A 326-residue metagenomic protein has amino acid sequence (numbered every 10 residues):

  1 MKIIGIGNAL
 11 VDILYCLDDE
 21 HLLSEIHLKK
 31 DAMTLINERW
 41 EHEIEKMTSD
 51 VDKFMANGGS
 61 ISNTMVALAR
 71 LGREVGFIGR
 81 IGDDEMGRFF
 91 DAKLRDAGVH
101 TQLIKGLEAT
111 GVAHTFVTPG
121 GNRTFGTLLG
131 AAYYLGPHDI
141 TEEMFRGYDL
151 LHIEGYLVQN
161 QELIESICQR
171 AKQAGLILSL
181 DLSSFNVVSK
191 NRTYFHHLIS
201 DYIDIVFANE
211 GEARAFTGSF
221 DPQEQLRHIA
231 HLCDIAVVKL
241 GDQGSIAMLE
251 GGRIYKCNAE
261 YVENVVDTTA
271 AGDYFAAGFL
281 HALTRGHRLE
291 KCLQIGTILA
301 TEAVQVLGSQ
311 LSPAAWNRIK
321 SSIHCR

Functional and structural regions predicted by a protein language model:
M1-I78: Glycine-rich phosphate/adenosyl-contacting loop at the front of the ribokinase-like
I3-C16, I26-T34, S49-D50, T193 (+1 more regions): Conserved phosphate-binding/catalytic region of the ribokinase-like
A69, R95, K172-Q173, A230: Anion (oxyanion) recognition and catalysis
V75, T101, L178-S179, A236: Hydrophobic beta-strand scaffold residues
R95-T110: A glycine-rich helix N-cap at a beta->alpha junction
I104, T115-V158: Conserved phosphate-binding/catalytic loop of the ribokinase/pfkB sugar-kinase fold
L150-R227, Q243-S245: Conserved beta-alpha-beta core of the PfkB/ribokinase-like small-molecule kinase fold
